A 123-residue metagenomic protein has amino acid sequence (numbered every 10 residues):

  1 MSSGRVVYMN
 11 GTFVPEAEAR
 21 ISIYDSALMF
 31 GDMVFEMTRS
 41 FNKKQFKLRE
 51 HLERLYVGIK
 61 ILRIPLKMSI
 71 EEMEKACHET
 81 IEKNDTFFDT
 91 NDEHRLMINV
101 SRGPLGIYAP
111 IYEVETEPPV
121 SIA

Functional and structural regions predicted by a protein language model:
M1-A123: Conserved alpha/beta cores of soluble small-molecule-handling proteins
